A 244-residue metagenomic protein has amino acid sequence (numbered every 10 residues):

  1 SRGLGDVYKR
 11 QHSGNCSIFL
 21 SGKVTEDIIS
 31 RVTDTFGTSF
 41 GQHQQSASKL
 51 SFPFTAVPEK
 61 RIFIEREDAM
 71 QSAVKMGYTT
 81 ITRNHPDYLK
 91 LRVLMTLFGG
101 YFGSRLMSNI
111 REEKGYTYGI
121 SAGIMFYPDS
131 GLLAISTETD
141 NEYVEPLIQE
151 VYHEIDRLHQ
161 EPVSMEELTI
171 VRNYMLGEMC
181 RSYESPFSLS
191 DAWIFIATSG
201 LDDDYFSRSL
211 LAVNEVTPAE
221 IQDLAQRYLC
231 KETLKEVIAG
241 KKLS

Functional and structural regions predicted by a protein language model:
S1, G103-S104: Short linear Ser/Thr-Pro motifs
R2-S46, I81-T82, G99, E112-S244: Charge-rich, well-structured scaffold segments of protease-associated domains
Q44-G103: His/Glu-based metal-binding/catalytic segments typifying zinc-dependent metallopeptidases
M107-S108: Phosphate-proximal small/polar/acidic motifs at interfaces that engage nucleotide phosphates, polyphosphates
